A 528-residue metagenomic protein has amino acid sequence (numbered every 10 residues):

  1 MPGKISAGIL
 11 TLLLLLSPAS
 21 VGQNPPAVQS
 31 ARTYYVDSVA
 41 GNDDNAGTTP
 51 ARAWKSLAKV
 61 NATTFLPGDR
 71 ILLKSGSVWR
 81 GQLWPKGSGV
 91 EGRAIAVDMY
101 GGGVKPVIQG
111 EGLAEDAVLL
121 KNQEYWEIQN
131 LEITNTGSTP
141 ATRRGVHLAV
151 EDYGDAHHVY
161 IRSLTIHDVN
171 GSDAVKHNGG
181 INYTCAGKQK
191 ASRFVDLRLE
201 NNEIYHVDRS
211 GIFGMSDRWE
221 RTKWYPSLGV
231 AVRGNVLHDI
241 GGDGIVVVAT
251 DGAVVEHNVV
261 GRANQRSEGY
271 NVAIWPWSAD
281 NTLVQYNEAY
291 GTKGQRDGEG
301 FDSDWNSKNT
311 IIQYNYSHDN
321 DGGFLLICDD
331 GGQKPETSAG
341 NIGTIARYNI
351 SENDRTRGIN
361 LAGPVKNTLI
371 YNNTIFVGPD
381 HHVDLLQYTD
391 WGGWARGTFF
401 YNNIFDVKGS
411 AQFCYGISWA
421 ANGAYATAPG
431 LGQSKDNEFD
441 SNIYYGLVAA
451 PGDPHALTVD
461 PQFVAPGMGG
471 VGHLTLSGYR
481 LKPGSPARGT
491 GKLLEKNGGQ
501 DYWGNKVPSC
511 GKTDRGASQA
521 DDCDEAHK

Functional and structural regions predicted by a protein language model:
A7-S17: Bacterial N-terminal signal peptides
S38-K74, V78-W84, A117, S485 (+2 more regions): Acidic Gly/Asp/Thr-rich repetitive segments characteristic of extracellular carbohydrate-active and adhesion proteins
V39-D44, G76-V78, G89, G101-V104 (+4 more regions): Acidic glycine-/aspartate-rich tracts in secreted/extracellular proteins
L72-K74, R80, S88-T142, D168-A174 (+1 more regions): Right-handed parallel beta-helix/beta-spiral solenoid domain characteristic of secreted/periplasmic
W84, E111-L119, P140-D152, D173-F194 (+8 more regions): Extracellular beta-strand/beta-solenoid scaffold signature
A94, G101-G103, E124-N135, D155-N170 (+12 more regions): Right-handed parallel beta-helix
L476-G478, K482-K528: Surface beta-loop-beta hairpin patches that serve as ligand-binding interfaces in beta-rich domains
